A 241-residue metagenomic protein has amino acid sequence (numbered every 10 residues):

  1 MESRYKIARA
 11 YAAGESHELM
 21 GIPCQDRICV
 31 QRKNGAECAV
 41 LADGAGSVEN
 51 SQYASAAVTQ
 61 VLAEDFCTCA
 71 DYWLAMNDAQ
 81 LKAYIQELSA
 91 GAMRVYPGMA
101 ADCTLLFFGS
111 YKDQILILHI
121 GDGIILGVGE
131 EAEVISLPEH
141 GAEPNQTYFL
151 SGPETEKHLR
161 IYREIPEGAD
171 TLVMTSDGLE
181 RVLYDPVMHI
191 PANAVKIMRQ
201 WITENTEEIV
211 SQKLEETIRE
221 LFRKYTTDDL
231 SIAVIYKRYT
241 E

Functional and structural regions predicted by a protein language model:
M1-E64, G123, G152-R163, T226-A233: N-terminal entry segment of metal-dependent catalytic domains or homologous docking segments
M1-R27, I85-G91, G98, S110 (+1 more regions): Short glycine- and acidic-rich boundary segments immediately preceding or forming the N-terminal edge of structured
G21-R32, G98-K112, L116, E139-Y184: Acidic loop->beta-strand submotif enriched in PP2C/PPM serine/threonine phosphatases
R32-G35, G109-Q114, G121, V128-A132 (+1 more regions): Short acidic-glycine loop/turn motifs at beta-strand connectors
L41, I120, T175: Generic enzyme active-site microenvironment
E49-S51, G127-V128, V182-Y184: Short helix/loop capping segments that flank catalytic or ligand/cofactor-binding pockets
V58, Y72-V128, L159-E164, E220-T227: Catalytic core of PPM/PP2C metal-dependent serine/threonine phosphatase domains
G91-V95, T155-E241: C-terminal catalytic subdomain
